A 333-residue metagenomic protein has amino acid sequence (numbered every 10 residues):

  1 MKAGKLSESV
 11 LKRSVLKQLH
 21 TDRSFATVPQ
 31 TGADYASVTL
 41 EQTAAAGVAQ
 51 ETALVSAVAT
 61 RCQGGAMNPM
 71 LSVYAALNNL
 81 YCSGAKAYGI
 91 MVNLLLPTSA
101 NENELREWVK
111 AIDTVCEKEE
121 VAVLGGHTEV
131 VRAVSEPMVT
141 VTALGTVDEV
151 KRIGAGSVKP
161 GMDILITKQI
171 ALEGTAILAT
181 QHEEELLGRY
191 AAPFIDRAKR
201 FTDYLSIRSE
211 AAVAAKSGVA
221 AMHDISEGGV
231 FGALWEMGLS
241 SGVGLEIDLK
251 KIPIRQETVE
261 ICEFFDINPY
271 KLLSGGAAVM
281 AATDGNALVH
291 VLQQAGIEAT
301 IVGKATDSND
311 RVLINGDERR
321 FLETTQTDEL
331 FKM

Functional and structural regions predicted by a protein language model:
M1-M333: Helix-biased detector of long, well-ordered alpha-helical tracts
